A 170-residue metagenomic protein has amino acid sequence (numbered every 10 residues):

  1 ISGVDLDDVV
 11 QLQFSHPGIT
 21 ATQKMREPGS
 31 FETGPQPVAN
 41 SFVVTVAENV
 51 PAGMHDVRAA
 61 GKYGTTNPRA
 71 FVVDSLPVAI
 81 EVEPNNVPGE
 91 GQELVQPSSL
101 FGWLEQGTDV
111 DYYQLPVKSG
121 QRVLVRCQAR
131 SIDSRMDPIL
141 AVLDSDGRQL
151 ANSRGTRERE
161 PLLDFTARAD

Functional and structural regions predicted by a protein language model:
S2-S30, P37-A39, A52, K62-G64 (+5 more regions): Acidic, Ser/Thr/Pro-rich low-complexity intrinsically disordered segments
N49-D56: Short glycine/proline/serine/threonine-rich loop/turn segments at secondary-structure transition edges
A59: Extended, charged alpha/beta regions that create polyanion-binding interfaces
N67-R69: Short beta-strand segments
E81-G91: Long, low-complexity, intrinsically disordered C-terminal regions of large eukaryotic nuclear proteins involved in RNA
